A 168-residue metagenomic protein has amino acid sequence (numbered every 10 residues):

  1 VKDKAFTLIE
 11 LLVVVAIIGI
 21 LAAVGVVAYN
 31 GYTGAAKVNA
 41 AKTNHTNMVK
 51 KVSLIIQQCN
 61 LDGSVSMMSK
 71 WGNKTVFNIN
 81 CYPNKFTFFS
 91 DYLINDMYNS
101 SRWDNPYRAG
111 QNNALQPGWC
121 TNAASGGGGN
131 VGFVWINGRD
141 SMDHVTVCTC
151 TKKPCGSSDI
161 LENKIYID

Functional and structural regions predicted by a protein language model:
K2-T33: N-terminal single-pass transmembrane signal-anchor helix
N30-T33, K37, N105: Poly-acidic low-complexity segments
G34-N73: Conserved hydrophobic/amphipathic alpha-helical signal-anchor segments
Q57-D168: Periplasmic/extracellular, small/polar-rich flexible segments of pilin-like filament-forming proteins
